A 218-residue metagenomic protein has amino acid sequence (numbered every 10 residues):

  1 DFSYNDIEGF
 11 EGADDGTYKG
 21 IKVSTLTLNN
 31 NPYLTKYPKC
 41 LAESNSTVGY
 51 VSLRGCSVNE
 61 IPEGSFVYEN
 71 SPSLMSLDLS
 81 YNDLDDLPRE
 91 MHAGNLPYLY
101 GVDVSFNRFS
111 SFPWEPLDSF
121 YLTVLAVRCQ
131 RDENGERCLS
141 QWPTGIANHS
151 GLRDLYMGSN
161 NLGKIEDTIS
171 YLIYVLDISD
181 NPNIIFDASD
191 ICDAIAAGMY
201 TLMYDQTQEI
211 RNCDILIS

Functional and structural regions predicted by a protein language model:
F2, S24-L28, G49-L53, M75-L79 (+5 more regions): Conserved hydrophobic beta-strand positions in leucine-rich repeat
Y4-D6, T47, G55-E60, S73-S76 (+4 more regions): Tandem repeat domain/solenoid detector
Y4-G9, T25-T35, C40, N45 (+3 more regions): Solenoidal tandem-repeat scaffolds enriched in leucines and small polar residues
D6, G12-D15, K19, V23 (+10 more regions): Polar low-complexity intrinsically disordered regions enriched in Ser/Thr and small residues
E8, L34-T35, N59, D85 (+5 more regions): Leucine-rich repeat
E11-I21, P38-N45, E63-S71, R89-L96 (+5 more regions): A structural signal for leucine-rich repeat
R128-R137, S150-Y156, Y171-N183, D187-S218: C-terminal capping region of solenoid repeat domains
